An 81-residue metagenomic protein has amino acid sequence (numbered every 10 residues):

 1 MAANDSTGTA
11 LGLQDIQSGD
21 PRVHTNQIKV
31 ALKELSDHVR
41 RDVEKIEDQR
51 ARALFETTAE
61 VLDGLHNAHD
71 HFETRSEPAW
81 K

Functional and structural regions predicted by a protein language model:
A3-D37: N-terminal acidic leader/helix
Q14, S18, E44, A51-R52: Generic alpha-helix initiation/capping and coil-helix boundary signal
V39-R50, E73-S76, W80: Secondary-structure edge/capping motif, primarily at the C-terminal ends of alpha-helices and the immediately following
Q49-E60: Short, charged, amphipathic alpha-helical segments
L62-S76: Amphipathic alpha-helical coiled-coil segments
